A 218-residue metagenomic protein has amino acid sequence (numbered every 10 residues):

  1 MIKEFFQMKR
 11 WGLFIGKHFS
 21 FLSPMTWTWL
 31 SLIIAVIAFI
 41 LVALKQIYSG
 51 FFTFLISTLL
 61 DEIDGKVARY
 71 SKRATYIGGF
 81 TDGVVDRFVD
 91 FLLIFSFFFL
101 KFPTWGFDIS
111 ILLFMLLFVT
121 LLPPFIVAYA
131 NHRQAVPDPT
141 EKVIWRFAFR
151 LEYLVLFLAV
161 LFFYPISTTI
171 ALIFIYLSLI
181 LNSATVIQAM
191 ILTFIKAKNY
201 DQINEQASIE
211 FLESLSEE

Functional and structural regions predicted by a protein language model:
M1-H18, R87-E218: A feature for the membrane-embedded catalytic helix bundles of lipid/isoprenoid biosynthetic enzymes
F5, F21-T28: N-terminal membrane topogenic signal
L22, A68, A74, V84-F91 (+1 more regions): Loop-to-transmembrane-helix entry motif
T26-I77, I109-M115, T168-N182: Membrane-embedded alpha-helical segments that form the functional core of polytopic membrane enzymes, especially those
G78-D82: Membrane-interface alpha-helices at helix entry/exit sites of multi-pass transporters
